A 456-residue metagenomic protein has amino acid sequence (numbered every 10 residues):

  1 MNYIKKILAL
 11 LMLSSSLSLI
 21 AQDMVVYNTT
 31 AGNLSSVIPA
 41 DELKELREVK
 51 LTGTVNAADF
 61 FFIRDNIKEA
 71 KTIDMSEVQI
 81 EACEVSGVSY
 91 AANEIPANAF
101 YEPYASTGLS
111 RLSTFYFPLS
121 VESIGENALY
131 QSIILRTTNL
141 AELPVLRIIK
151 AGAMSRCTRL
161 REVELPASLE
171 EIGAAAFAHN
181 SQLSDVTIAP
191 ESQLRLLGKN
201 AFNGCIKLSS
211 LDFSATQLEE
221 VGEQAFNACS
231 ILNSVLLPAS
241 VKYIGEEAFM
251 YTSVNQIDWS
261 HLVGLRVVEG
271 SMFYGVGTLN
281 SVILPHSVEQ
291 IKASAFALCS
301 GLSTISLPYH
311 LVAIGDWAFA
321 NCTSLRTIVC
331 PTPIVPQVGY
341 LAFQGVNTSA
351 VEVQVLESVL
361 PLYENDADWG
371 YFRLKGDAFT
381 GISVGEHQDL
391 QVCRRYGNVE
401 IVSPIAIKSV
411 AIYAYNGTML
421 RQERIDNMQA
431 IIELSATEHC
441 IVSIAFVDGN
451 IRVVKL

Functional and structural regions predicted by a protein language model:
M1-D23: Bacterial Sec-dependent N-terminal signal peptides
D23-T29, R47-V55, A70-N93, A105-S123 (+11 more regions): Structural signature of tandem-repeat unit edges
V78, V85, M419-T437: Glycine-centered tight-turn motifs at strand-turn-strand junctions
N98-A99, G125-Y130, K150-A153, G173-A176 (+7 more regions): Consensus positions within tandem repeat domains that build extended binding/scaffold surfaces
G376-Y396, P404, N450-I451: Residue-level detector of functionally pivotal "anchor" positions at catalytic/ligand-binding pockets or at interdomain
S403-K408, T437: Short proline/glycine-enriched turn/loop motifs at strand-loop junctions of beta-rich domains
Y413-L420, C440-V442: Short, glycine-anchored, charge-dense loop/turn motifs used at functional sites
H439-L456: C-terminal tail/sorting-segment detector
